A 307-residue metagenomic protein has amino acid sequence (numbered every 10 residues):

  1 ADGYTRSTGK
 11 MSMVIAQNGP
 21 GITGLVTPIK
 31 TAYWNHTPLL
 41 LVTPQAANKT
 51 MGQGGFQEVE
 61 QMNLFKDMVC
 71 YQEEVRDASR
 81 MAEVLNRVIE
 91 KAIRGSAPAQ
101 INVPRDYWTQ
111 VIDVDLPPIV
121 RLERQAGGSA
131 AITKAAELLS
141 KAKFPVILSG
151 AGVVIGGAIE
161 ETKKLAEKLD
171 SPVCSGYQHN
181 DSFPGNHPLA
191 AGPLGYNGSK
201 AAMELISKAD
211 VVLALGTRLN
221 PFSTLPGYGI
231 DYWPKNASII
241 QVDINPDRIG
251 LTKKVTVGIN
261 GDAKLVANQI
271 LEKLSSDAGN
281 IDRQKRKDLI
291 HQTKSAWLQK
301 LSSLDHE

Functional and structural regions predicted by a protein language model:
A1-N48, S199-N220: Thiamine diphosphate
D2, I15, G127, K134-V212: Anionic-ligand anchoring segments at beta-strand to alpha-helix junctions in alpha/beta enzyme folds, i.e., glycine
K10, F56-G95, K208-A209, V257 (+1 more regions): Conserved thiamine diphosphate
L41-T43, N102, D170-Y177, I240-D243: Short internal beta-strands
V42, L64-C70, T109-L122, P184-G185 (+1 more regions): Gly-rich Lys/Arg/Thr-decorated short loops/hinges at beta-loop-alpha junctions or inter-strand turns that position
S79, N102, V114, E137 (+1 more regions): Phosphate/pyrophosphate-binding active-site segments
R87, K91-K141, K294, L298: Conformationally flexible catalytic loops at phosphate/diphosphate-handling active centers
G195-I249, K253: Phosphate/diphosphate-binding loops
